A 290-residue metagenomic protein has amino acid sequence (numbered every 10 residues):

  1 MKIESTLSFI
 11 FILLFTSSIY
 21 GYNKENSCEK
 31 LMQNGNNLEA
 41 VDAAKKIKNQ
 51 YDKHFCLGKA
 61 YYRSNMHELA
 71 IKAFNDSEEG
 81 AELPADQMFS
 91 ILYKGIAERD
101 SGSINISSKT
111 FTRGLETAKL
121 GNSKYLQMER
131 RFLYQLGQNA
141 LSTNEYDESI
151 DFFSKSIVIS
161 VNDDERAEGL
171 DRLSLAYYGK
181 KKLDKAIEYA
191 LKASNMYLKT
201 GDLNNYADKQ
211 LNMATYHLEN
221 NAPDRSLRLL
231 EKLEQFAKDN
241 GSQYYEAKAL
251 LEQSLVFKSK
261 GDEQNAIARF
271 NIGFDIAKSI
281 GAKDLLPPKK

Functional and structural regions predicted by a protein language model:
S18-E68, N75, P84-A85, F89: N-terminal leader/linker segments that initiate helical-solenoid repeat arrays
I47, G80-P84, L120-K124, I159-D163 (+3 more regions): Short coil/turn linkers that connect adjacent helices within long alpha-helical scaffolds, especially alpha-solenoid
D52, F89, Q127-R131, E168 (+3 more regions): Residue register of alpha-helical TPR repeats
